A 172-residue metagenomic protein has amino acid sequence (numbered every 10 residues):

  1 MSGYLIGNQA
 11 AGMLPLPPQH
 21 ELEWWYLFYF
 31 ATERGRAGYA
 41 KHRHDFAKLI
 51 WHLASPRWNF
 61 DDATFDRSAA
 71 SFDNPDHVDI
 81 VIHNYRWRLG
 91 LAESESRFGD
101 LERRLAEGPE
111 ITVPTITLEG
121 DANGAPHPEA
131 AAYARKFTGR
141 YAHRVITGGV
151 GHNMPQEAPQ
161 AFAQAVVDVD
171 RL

Functional and structural regions predicted by a protein language model:
M1-I146, V167, L172: Flexible "cap/lid" subdomain of the alpha/beta-hydrolase fold that forms the substrate-access gate
V150-A158, A163: Catalytic histidine-centered segment of alpha/beta-hydrolase-like enzymes
